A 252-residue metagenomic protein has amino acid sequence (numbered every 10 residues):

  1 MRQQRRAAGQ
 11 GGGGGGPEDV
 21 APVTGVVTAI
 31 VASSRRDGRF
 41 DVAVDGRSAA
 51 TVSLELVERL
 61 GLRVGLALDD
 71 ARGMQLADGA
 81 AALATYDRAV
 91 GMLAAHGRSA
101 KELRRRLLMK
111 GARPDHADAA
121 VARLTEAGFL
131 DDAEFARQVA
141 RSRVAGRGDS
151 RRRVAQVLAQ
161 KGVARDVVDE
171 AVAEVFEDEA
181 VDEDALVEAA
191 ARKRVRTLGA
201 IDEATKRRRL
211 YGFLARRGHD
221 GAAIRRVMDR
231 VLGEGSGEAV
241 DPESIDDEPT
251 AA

Functional and structural regions predicted by a protein language model:
M1-A252: An alpha-helical, amphipathic repeat domain used for nucleic-acid recognition, typified by the mTERF helical solenoid
